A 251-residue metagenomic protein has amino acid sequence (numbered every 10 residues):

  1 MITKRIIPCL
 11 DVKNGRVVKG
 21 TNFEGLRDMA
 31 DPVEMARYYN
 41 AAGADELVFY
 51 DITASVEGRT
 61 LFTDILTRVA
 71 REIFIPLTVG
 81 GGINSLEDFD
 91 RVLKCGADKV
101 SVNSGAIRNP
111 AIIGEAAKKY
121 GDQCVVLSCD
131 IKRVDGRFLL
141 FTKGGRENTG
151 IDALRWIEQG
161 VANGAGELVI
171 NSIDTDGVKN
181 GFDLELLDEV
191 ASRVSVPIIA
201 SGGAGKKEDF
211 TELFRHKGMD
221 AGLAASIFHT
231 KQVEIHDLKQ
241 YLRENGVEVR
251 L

Functional and structural regions predicted by a protein language model:
R5-C9, E46, F74-T78, K99-S101 (+5 more regions): Structural preference for beta-strand elements that scaffold enzyme active sites
D11, Y39, L47, V79 (+6 more regions): Conserved, mostly hydrophobic/aromatic
V12-N14, V18, A97-I170, D174-T175: Conserved anion-binding
E46-D64, S104, V169-N180: Glycine-rich, proline-tolerant flexible connector loops at the mouths of alpha/beta enzymes
T53, L61-Y120: Glycine/small-residue-rich loop that forms an oxyanion/phosphate-binding "nest" at active or ligand-binding sites
E57-T78, E115-D130, N180-A200, A204-G205 (+1 more regions): Alpha-helix-loop-beta-strand connector modules within alpha/beta enzyme cores
L77-G96, E185-A221: Catalytic cores of alpha/beta
R91-I112, S172-G177, G203-K206, K217-H236: Glycine-rich phosphate-binding active-site loops on the catalytic face of alpha/beta enzymes
